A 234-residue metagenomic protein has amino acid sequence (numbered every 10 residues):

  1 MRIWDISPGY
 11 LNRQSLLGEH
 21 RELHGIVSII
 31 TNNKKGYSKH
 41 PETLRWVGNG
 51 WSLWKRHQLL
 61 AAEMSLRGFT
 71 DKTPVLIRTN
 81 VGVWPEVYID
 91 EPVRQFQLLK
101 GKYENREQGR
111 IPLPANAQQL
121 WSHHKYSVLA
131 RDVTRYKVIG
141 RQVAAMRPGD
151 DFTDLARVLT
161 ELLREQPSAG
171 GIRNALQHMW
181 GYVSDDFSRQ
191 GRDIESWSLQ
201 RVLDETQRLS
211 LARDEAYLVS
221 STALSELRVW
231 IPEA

Functional and structural regions predicted by a protein language model:
M1-W4: Short, charge-rich amphipathic alpha-helices with coiled-coil/heptad character
S7-L17: Short, charge/polar-rich alpha-helical segments
P8-G9, E22, V47-A234: Sequence termini and other peripheral, non-core segments
L16, L23-I30, L60: Non-transmembrane amphipathic alpha-helical segments
I26-K55: N-terminal interaction modules that seed assembly of large macromolecular complexes
